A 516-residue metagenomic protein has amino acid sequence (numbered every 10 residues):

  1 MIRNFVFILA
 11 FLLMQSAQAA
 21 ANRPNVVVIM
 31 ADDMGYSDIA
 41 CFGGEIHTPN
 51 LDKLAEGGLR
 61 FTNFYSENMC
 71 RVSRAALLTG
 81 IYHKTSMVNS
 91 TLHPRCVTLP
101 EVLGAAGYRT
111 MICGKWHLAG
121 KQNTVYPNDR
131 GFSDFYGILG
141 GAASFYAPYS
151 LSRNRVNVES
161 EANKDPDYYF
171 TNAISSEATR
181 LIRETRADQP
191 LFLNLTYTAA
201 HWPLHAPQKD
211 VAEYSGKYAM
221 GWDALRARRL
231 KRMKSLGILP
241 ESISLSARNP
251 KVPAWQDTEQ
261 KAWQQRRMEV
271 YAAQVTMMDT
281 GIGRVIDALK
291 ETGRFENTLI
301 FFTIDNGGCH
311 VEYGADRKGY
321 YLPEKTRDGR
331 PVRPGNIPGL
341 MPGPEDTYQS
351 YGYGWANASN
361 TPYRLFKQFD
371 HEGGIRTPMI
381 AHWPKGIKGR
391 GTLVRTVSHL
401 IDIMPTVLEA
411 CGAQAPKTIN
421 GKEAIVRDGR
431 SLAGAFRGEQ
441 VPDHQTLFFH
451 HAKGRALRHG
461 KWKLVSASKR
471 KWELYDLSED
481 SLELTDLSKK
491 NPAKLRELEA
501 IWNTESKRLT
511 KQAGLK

Functional and structural regions predicted by a protein language model:
I2-R3, A19-S468, W472, S478-K516: Formylglycine-dependent sulfatase
F5-Q15: Bacterial N-terminal signal peptides
